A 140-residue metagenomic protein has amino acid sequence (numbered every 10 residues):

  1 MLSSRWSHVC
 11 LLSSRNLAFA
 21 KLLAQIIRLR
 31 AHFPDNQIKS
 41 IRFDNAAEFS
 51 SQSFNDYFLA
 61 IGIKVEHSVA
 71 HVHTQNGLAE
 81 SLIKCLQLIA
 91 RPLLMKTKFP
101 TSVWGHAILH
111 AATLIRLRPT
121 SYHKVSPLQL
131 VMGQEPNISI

Functional and structural regions predicted by a protein language model:
M1-I140: Anionic group-binding determinants
